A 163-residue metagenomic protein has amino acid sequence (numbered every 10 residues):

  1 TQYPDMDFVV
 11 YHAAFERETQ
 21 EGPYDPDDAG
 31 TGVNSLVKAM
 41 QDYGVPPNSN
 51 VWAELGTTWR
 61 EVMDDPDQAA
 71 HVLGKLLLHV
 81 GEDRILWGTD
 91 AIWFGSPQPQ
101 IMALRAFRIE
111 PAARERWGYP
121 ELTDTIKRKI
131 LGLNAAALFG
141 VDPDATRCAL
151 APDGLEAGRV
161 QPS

Functional and structural regions predicted by a protein language model:
T1-W87, A112-E121: Catalytic pocket-lining loop regions of alpha/beta-barrel enzymes, especially the amidohydrolase/enolase/GH5 lineages
V62, W93-F94: Alpha-helix N-cap/loop-to-helix initiation residues
K75, H79-L86, F94-S163: Mid-to-C-terminal alpha-helical segments outside catalytic/metal-binding sites
D90: Active-site glycine-centered loops adjacent to acidic/histidine catalytic or metal-binding residues that shape
